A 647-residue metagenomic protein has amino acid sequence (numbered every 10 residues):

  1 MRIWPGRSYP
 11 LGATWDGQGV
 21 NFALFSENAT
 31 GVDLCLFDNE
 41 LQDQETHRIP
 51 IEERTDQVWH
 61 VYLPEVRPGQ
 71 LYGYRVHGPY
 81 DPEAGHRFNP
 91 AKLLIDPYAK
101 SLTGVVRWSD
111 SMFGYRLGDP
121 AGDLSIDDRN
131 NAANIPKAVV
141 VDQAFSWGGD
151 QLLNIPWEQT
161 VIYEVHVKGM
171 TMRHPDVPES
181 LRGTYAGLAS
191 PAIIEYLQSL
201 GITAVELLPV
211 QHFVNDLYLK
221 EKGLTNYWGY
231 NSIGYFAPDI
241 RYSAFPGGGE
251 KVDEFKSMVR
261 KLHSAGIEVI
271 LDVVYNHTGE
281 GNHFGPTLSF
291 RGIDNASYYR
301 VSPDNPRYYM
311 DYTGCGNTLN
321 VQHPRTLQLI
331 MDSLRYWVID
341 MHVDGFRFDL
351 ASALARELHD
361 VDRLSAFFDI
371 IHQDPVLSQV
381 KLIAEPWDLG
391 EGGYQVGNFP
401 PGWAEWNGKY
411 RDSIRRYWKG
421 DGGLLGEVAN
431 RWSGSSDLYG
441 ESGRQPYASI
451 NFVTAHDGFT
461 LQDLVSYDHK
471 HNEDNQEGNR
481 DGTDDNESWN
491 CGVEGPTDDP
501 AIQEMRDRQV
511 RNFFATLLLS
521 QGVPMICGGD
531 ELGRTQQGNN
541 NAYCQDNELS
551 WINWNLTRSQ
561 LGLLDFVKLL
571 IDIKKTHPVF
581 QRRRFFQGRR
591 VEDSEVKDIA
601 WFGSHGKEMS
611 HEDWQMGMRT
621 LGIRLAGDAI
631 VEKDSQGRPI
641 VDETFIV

Functional and structural regions predicted by a protein language model:
M1-F245, R260, Y447-N486: N-terminal structural segment of carbohydrate-active enzymes
F22-L24, N226, L570, E643-V647: Short, well-ordered beta-strand segments enriched in hydrophobic/aromatic residues
R67, N154-Q159, Q198-S199, P375-L377 (+4 more regions): Extracellular/periplasmic catalytic domains that process cell-envelope and extracellular macromolecules
Y74, R558-F586, G606-E608: Aromatic- and carboxylate-lined catalytic core of secreted/periplasmic carbohydrate-active enzymes
N131, H166-V343, L350-V376, G393 (+2 more regions): Substrate-binding/active-site clefts of carbohydrate-active enzymes
V161-Y163, V205-L207, V269-L271, F346 (+2 more regions): Hydrophobic faces of well-ordered beta-strands that scaffold small-molecule active sites in alpha/beta enzyme cores
Q198, L217-Y235, R534-K568: Extended hydrophobic/aromatic segments used for targeting, binding, or gating
R363-G528, G533, N541-Q545, P578-F585 (+3 more regions): Conserved alpha/beta catalytic core and glycan-binding cleft of carbohydrate-active enzymes
